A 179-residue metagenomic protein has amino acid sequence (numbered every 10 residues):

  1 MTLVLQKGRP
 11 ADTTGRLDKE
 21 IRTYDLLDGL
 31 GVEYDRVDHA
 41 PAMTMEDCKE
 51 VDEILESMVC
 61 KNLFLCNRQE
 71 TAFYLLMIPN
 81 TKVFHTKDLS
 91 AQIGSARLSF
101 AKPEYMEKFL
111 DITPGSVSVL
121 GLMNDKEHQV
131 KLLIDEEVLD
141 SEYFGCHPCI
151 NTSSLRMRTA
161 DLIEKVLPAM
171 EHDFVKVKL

Functional and structural regions predicted by a protein language model:
M1-L179: Extended, low-hydrophobicity, polar/charged segments
